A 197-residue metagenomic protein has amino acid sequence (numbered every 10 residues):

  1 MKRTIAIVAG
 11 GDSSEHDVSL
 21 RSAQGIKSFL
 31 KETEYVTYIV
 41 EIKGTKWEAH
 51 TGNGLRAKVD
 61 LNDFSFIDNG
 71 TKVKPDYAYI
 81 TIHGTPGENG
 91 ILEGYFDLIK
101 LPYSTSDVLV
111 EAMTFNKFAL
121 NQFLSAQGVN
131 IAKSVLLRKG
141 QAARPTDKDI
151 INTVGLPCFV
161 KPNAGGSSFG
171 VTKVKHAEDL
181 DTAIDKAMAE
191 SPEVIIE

Functional and structural regions predicted by a protein language model:
M1-L109, M113-F115, A119, R138-T146: ATP-binding N-terminal substructure of ATP-dependent carboxylate-amine bond-forming enzymes
R3-A9, S13, R21, M113-E197: Active-site nucleotide/adenylate-binding loops and adjacent lid/helix of ATP-dependent enzymes
